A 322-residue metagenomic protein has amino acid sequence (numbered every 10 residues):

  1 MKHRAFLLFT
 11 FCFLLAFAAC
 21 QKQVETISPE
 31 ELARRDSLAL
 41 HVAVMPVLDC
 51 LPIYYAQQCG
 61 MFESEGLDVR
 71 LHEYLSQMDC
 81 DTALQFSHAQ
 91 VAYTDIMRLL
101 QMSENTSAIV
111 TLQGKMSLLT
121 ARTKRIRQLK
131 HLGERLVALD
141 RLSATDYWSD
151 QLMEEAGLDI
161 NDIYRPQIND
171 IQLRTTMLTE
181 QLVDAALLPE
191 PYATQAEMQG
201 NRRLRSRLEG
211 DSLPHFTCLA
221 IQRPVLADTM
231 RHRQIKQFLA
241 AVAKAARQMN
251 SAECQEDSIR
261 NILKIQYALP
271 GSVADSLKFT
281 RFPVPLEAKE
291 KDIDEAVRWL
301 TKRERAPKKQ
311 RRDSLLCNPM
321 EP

Functional and structural regions predicted by a protein language model:
K2-A5, C12, F17-R70, A288-P322: N-terminal hydrophobic or amphipathic helices and topogenic motifs
T26-D159, R165-Q167, M177, D184-E190 (+2 more regions): Short, glycine-/small- and polar/acidic-enriched structural segments that line small-molecule recognition paths
E63, D68-V69, I160, R203 (+3 more regions): Residue-level detector of short coil/turn "hinge" positions at structural boundaries
A89-D95, T179-L182, T280-A296, P322: Short amphipathic alpha-helical segments at helix boundaries and their inter-helical linkers
I96-M97, Q172-L263: Pocket-lining segment of extracytoplasmic ligand-binding domains
R125-K130, E154, I160-Y164, T175 (+4 more regions): Proline/Glycine/Serine-rich low-complexity intrinsically disordered segments that serve as flexible stalks/linkers
A227-A306: Secondary-structure end/capping motifs
